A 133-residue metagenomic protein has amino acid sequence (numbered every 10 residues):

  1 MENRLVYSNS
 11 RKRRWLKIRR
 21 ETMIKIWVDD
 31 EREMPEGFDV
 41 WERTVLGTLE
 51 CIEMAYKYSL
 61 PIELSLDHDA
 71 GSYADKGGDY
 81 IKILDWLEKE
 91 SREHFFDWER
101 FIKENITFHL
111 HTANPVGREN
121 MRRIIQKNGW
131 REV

Functional and structural regions predicted by a protein language model:
N3-V133: Catalytic phosphate/metal-binding cores of nucleic-acid and nucleotide-processing enzymes, i.e., regions that mediate
